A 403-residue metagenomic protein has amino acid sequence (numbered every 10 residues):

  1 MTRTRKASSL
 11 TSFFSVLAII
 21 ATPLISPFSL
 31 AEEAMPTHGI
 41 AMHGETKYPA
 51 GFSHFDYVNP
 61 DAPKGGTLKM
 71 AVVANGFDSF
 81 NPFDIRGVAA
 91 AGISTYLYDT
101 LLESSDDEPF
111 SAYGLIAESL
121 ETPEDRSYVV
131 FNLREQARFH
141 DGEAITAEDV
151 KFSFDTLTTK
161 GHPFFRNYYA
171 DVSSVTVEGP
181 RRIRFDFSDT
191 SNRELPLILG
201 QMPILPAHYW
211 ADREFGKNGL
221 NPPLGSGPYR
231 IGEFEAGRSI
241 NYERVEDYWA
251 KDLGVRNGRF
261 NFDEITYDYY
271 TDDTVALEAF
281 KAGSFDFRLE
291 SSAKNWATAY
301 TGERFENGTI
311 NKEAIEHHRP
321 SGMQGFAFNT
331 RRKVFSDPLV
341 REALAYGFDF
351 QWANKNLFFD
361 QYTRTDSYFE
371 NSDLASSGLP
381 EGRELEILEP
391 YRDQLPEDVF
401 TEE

Functional and structural regions predicted by a protein language model:
E32-D125, D155, L224: N-terminal lobe/hinge region of extracytoplasmic solute-binding protein
T37-G39, G65-A74, E118, Y128-F131 (+7 more regions): Short, well-ordered beta-strand elements
V58, A62, F83-G92, S119-P163 (+5 more regions): Aromatic- and charge-enriched surface segment that lines or borders ligand/interaction sites
K69, A147-S153, R184, G227-P228 (+3 more regions): Alpha-helical secondary-structure segments
L97-F110, D155, L199-T266, T271-V275 (+2 more regions): Gly/Pro-rich hinge or "lid" segments in bacterial periplasmic/extracellular proteins
N132, R166-W210, P228-E235, L385-E386: Surface-exposed binding/hinge segments that line and control ligand-binding clefts or catalytic entry sites
S174-T176, G232-E243, D268-R332, A343 (+2 more regions): Extracellular/periplasmic solute-recognition and catalytic clefts
